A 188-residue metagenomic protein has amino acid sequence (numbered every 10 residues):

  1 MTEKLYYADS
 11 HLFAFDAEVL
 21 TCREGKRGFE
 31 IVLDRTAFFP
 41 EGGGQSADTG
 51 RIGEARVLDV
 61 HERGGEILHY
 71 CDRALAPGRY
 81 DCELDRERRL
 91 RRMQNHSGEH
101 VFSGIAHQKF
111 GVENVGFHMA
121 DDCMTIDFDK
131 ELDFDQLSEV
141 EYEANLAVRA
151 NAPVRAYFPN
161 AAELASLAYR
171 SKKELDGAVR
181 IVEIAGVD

Functional and structural regions predicted by a protein language model:
M1-D188: A glycine- and charged-residue-rich anion-binding loop/surface
